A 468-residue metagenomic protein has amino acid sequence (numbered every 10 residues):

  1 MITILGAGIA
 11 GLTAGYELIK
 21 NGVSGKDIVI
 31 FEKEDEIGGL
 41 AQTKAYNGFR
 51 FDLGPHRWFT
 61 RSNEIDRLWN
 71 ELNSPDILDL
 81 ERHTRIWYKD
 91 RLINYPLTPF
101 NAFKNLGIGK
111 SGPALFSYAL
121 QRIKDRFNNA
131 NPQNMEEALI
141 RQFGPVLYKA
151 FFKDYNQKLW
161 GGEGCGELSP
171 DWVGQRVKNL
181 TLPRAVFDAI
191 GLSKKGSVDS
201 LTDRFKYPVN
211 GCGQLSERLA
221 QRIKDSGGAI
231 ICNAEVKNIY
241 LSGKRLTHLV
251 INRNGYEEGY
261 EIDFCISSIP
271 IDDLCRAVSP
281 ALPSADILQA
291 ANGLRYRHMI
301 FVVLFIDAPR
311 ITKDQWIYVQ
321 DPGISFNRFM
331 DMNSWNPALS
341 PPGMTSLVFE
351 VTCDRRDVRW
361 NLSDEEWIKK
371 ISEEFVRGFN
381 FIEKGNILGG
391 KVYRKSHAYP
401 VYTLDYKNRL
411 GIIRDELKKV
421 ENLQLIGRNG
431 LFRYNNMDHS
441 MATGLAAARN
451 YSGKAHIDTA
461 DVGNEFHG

Functional and structural regions predicted by a protein language model:
M1-A10: Beta1/beta-strand and adjacent pyrophosphate-binding region of the FAD-binding site in flavoprotein oxidoreductases
A10, E36, D272: Conserved Rossmann-like nucleotide-cofactor binding loop
I19-A45: Glycine-rich FAD pyrophosphate-binding loop
N21, A234-V348, T352-E366, K370-F381 (+2 more regions): Mid-domain catalytic core of redox enzymes that form a hydrophobic substrate pocket/lid adjacent to a catalytic redox
L40-T43, P96-L97, I311-T312, F329-G468: Conserved flavin/dinucleotide-binding core of flavoenzymes
N47-R126: Dinucleotide-binding Rossmann-like beta1-alpha1 core, especially the glycine-rich loop that anchors the ADP
E64-Y95, Q142-K149, R222-C232, K237-H248: Feature captures the FAD/FMN-dependent oxidoreductase FAD-binding
L120-S242: Active-site/ligand-binding neighborhood in enzyme catalytic cores
